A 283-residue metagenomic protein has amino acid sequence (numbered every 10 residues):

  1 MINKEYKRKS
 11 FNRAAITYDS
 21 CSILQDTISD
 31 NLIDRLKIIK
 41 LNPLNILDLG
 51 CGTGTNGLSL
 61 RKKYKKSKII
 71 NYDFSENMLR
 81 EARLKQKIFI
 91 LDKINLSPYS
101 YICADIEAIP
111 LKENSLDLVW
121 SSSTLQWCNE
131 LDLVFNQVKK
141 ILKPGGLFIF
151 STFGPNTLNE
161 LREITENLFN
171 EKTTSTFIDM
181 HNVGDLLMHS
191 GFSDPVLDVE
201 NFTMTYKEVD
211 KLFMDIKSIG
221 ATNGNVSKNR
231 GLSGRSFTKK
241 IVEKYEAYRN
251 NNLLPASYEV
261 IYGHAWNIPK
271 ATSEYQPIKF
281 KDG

Functional and structural regions predicted by a protein language model:
M1-T17, D26: N-terminal, positively charged/glycine-rich alpha-helical extensions of SAM-dependent methyltransferases
I23-L44, S59: Conserved alpha-helix/loop element of class I SAM-dependent methyltransferases that forms part of the SAM/SAH-binding
N45-I109, L133: Class I SAM-dependent methyltransferase SAM/SAH-binding core
E107-L118: A short acidic, Gly/Pro-enriched loop at the edge of an enzyme's catalytic core that lines a small-molecule cofactor
D117-E130: A short SAM/SAH-binding and catalytic strip from SAM-dependent methyltransferases
D132-L147: A short glycine-rich, Lys/Arg-flanked "PGG" loop and its adjoining helix->strand segment in the class I
L147-K211, I219-R230: Conserved catalytic/acceptor-binding region of the Class I
K211-G283: C-terminal lobe and adjacent flexible extensions of AdoMet/dcAdoMet transferase-like proteins
